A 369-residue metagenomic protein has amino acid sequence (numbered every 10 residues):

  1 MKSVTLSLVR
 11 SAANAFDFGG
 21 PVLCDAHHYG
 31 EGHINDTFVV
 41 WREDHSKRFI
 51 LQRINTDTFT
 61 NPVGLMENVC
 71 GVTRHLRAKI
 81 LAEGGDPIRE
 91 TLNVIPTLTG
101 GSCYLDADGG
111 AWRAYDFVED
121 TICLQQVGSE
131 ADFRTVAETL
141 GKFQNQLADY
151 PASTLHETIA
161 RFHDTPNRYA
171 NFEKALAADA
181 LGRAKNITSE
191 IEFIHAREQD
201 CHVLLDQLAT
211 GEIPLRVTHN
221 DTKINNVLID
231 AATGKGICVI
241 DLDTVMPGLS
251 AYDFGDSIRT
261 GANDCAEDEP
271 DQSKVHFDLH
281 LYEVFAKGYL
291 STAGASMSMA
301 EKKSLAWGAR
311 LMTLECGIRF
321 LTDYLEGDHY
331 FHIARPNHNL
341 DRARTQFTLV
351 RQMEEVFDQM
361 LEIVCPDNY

Functional and structural regions predicted by a protein language model:
M1-A26: Juxta-kinase regulatory segment immediately upstream of eukaryotic protein kinase catalytic domains
D25-K174, G248-S250, G261-A262, A266-S273 (+3 more regions): Conserved ATP-binding subdomain of kinase catalytic cores across diverse folds
H27-E31, Q52-R53, F59-V63, V118-R134 (+7 more regions): ATP-dependent phospho-/nucleotidyl transfer catalytic cores
D241: Conserved active-site aspartate in kinases
A251-G294, L311-Y330: Active-site activation/catalytic loop segments of kinase-like enzymes and analogous catalytic loops in related
K302-M312: Small/polar glycine-rich anion-binding or flexible loop at a beta-alpha turn
M353-V356: Long, compositionally biased intrinsically disordered regions
